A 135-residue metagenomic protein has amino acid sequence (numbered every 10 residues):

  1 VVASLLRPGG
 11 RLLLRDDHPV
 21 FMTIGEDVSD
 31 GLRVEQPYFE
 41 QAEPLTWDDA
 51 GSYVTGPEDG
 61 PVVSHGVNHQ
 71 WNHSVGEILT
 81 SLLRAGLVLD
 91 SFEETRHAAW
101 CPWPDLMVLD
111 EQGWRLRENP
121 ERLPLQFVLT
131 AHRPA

Functional and structural regions predicted by a protein language model:
V1-R11: A short glycine-rich, Lys/Arg-flanked "PGG" loop and its adjoining helix->strand segment in the class I
V2-S4, G25, T80: Short amphipathic alpha-helices and their capping/turn segments at secondary-structure boundaries
R11-T55: Conserved class I S-adenosyl-L-methionine
P19-E26, D30, P61-E77: Acceptor-substrate binding/catalytic loop of class I
M22, A99-C101: Generic structural signal for helix capping and beta-alpha/helix-loop junctions
S29-D30, P104-L109: Short low-complexity, flexible loop/linker segments enriched in glycine and/or proline with clustered acidic
H69-F92: Short alpha-helix
L87, V108, Q112-W114, E118-A135: Core SAM-dependent methyltransferase catalytic element
